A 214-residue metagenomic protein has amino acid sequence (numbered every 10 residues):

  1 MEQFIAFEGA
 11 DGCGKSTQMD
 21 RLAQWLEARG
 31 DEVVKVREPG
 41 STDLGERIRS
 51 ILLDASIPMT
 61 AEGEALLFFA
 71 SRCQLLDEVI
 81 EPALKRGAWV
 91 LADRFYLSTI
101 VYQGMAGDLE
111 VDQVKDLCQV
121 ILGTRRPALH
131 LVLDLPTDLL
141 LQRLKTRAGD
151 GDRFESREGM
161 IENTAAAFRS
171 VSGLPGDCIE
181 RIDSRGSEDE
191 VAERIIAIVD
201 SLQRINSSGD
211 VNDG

Functional and structural regions predicted by a protein language model:
M1-F4: Pre-Walker A (Motif I) flank of P-loop NTPase domains
F7: Hydrophobic anchor at the beta1->P-loop junction of P-loop NTPases
G12: Walker A (P-loop) phosphate-binding loop of P-loop NTPases
K15: Conserved lysine of the Walker
Q18: Hydrophobic positions on the alpha1 helix immediately C-terminal to the Walker A/P-loop
A23, D138-G214: NTP-dependent small-molecule kinase module
D31-L122: ATP-dependent small-molecule kinase phosphotransfer cores that center on conserved nucleotide phosphate-binding segments
T99-A166: A glycine- and Lys/Arg-enriched "phosphate-lid" helix/loop adjacent to the NTP-binding pocket of small-molecule kinases
